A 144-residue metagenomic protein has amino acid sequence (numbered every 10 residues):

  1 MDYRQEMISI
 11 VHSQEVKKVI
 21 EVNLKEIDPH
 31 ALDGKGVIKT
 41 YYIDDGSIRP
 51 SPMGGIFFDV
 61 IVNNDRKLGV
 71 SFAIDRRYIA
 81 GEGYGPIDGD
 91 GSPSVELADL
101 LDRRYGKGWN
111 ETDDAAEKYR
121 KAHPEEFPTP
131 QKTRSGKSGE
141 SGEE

Functional and structural regions predicted by a protein language model:
M1, K39-T40, E82, R103 (+1 more regions): Intrinsically disordered, low-complexity segments enriched in small/polar residues
M1-P52: N-terminal export/targeting and maturation segments
K17-K18, K25, K35, K39 (+5 more regions): Context-gated lysine
N23, N63-N64, N110: Detector for Asparagine
H30-I87: Mature extracytoplasmic domains of secretory-pathway proteins
S92-E144: C-terminal partner/receptor-binding element of secreted or periplasmic proteins
